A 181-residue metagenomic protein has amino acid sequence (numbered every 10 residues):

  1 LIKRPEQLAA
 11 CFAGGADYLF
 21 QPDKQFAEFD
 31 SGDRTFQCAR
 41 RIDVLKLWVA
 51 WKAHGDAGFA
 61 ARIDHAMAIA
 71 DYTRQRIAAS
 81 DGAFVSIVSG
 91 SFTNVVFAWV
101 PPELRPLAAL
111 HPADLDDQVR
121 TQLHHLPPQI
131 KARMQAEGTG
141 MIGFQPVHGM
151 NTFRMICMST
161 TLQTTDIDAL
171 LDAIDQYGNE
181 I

Functional and structural regions predicted by a protein language model:
L1-S80: Active-site C-terminal subdomain of aminotransferase-like
I42, A61-A68, Y72, G90 (+3 more regions): Generic recognition of stable, solvent-exposed alpha-helical segments in well-folded globular domains
V49-A50, V96-W99, F153-M158: Short, hydrophobic beta-strand segments
A53-A57, E103, S159-Q163: A generic structural motif
Y72, R76-S80, L126-G138, A173-I181: Generic non-transmembrane alpha-helical segments
V85-G90, I142-V147: Short beta-strand
S86-M134: Conserved PLP-binding catalytic core of the aspartate aminotransferase-like
L107, L115-D116, V147-I181: PLP-dependent enzyme catalytic core of the Aspartate aminotransferase-like
